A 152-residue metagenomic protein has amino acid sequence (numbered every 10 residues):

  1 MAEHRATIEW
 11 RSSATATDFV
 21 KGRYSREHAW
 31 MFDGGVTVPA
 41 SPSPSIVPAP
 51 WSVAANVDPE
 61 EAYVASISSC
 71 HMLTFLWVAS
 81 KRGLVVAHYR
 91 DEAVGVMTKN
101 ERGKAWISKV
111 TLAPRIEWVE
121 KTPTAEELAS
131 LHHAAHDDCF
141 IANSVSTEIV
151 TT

Functional and structural regions predicted by a protein language model:
M1-A65, L73-T152: Extended beta-strand/beta-hairpin segments
